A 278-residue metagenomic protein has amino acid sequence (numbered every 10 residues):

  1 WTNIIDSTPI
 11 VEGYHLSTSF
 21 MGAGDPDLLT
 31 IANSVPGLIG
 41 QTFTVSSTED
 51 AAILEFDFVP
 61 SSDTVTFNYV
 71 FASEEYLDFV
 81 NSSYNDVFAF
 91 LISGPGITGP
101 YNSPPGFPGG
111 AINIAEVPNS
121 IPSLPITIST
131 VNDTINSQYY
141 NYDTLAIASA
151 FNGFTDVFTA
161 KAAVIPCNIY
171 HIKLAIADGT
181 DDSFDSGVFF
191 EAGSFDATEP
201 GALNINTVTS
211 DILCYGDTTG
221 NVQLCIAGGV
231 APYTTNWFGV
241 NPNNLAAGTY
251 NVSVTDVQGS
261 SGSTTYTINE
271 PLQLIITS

Functional and structural regions predicted by a protein language model:
W1-G201: Aromatic (Trp/Tyr/Phe) and Gly/Pro-enriched flexible surface segments
T198-S278: Proline- and Ser/Thr-rich low-complexity, intrinsically disordered segments
